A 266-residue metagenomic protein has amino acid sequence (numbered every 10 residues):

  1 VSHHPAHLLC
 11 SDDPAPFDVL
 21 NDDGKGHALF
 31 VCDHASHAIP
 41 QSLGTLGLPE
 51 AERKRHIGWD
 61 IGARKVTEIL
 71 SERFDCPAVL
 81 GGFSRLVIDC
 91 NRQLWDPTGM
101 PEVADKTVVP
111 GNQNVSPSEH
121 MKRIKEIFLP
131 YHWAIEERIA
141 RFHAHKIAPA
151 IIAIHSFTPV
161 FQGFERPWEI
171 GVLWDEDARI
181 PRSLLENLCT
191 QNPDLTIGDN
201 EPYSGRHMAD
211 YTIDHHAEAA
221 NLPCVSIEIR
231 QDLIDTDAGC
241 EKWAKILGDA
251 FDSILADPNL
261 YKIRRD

Functional and structural regions predicted by a protein language model:
V1-I151, S156-D266: N-terminal catalytic or cofactor-binding beta/alpha core of small enzyme domains
